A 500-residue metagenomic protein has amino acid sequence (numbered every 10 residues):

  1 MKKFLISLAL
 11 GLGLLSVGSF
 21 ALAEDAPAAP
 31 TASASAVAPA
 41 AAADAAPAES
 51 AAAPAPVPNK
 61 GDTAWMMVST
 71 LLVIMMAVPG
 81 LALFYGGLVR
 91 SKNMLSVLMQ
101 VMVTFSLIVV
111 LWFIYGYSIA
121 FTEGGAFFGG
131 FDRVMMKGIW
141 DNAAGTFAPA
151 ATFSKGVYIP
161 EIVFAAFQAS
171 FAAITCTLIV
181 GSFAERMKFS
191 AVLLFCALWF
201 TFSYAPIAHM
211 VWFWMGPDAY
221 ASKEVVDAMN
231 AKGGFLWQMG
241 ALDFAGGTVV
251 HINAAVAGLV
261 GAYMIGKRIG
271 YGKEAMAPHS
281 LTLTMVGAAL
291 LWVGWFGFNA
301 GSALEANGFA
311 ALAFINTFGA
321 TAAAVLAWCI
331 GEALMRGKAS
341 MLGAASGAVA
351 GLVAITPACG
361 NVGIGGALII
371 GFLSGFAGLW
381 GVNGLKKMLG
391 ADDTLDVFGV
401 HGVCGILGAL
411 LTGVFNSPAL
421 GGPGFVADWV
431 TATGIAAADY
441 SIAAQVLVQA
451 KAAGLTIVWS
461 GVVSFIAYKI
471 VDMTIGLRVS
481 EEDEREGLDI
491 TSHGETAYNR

Functional and structural regions predicted by a protein language model:
M1-L8: Bacterial N-terminal signal peptides that target proteins for export
L8-S16: Bacterial N-terminal signal peptides
D25-R500: Glycine- and aromatic-enriched membrane alpha-helices
